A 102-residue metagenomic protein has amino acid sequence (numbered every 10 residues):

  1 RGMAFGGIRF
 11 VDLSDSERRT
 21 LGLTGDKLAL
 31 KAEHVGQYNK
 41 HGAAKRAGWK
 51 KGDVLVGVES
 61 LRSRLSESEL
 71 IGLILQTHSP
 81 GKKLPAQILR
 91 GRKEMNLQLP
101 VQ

Functional and structural regions predicted by a protein language model:
R1-L21, R92, Q102: Interdomain regulatory linker/hinge segments that flank or connect interaction modules in polarity/junction/synaptic
R9-G57, L61-R64: PDZ/PDZ-like domain segments forming the peptide/carboxylate-binding groove, activating on the N-terminal beta-strands
A47-K50, V56, G72-Q102: PDZ-domain C-terminal substructure recognizer with occasional recognition of PDZ-binding tails
S66-E69: A short, polar/charged loop-to-alpha-helix boundary motif
